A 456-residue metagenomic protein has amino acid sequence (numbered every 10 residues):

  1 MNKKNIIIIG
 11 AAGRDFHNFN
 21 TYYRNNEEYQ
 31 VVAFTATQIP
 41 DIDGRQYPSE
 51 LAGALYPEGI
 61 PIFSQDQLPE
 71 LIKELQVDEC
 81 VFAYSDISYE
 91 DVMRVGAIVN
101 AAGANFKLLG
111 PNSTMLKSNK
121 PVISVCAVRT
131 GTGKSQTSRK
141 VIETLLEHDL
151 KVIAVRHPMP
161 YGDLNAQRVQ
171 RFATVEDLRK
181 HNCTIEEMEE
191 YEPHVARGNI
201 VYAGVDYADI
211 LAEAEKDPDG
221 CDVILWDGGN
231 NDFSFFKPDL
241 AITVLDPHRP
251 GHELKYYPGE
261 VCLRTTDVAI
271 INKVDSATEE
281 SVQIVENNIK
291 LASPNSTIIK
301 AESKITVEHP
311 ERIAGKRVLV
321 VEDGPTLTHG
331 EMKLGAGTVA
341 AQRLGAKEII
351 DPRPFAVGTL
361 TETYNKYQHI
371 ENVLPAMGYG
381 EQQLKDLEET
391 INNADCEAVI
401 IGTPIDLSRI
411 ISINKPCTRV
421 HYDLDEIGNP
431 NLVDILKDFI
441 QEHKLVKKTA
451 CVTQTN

Functional and structural regions predicted by a protein language model:
M1, K117-S118, I313-G315: Short, flexible coil/linker segments at domain boundaries that flank nucleotide/cofactor-interacting
N2-L75, E348-T361: A solvent-exposed beta-alpha-beta segment
N5, L75, S124, Q136 (+6 more regions): Flexible phosphate-sensing "switch/lid" loops adjacent to ATP/NTP-binding sites across phosphate-transfer
I9, C126-A127: Residues at the beta-strand->loop junction immediately N-terminal to the Walker
S49-N112, L384, N393-D406, I411: Phosphate-bearing ligand-interacting subdomains that bind or position ATP/ADP/UDP/GDP/NAD(P) or nucleotide-linked
T114-V122: Phosphate-binding P-loop
T132-G133: Conserved glycine(s) of the Walker
